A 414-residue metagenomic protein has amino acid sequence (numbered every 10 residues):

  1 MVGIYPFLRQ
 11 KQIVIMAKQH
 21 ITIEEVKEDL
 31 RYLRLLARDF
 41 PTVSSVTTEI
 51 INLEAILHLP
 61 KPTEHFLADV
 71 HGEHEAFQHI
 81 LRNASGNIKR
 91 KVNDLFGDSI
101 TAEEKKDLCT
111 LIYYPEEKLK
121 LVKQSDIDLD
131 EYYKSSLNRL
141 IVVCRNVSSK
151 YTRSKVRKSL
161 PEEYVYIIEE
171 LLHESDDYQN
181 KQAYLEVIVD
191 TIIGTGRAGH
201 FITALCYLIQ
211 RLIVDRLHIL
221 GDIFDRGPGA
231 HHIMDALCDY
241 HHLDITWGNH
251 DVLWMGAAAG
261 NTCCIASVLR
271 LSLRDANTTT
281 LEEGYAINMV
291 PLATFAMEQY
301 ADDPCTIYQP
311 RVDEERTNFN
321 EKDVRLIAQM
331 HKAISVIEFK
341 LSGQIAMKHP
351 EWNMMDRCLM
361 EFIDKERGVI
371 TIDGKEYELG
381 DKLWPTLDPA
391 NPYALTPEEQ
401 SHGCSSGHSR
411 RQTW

Functional and structural regions predicted by a protein language model:
M1-G3, G86-N87: Short regulatory "switch" loops immediately downstream of catalytic or recognition motifs within protein catalytic
G3-I15: Short, Lys/Arg-enriched N-terminal segments with co-localized hydrophobic residues within the first ~10-30 amino acids
I13-W414: Feature recognizes metal-dependent phosphohydrolase scaffolds
